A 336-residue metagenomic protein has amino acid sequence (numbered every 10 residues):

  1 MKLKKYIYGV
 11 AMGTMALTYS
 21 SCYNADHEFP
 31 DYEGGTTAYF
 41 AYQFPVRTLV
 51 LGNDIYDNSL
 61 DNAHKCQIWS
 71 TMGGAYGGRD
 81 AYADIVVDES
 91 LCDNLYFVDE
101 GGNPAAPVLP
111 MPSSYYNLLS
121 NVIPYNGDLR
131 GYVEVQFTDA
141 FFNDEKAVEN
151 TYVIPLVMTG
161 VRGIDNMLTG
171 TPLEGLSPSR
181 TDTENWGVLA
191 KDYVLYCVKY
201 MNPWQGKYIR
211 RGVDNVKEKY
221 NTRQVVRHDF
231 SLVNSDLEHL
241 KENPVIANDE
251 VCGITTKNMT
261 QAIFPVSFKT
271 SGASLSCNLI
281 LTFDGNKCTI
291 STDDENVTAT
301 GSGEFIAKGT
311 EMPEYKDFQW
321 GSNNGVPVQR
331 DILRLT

Functional and structural regions predicted by a protein language model:
M1-V10: Bacterial N-terminal signal peptides that target proteins for export
L17-S21: C-terminal motif of bacterial Sec signal peptides marking the signal peptidase cleavage site
Y23-V122, Y132, Q136-P155, T159-T336: Intrinsically disordered, low-complexity regulatory regions in eukaryotic proteins
P124-G127: Short, contiguous acidic and Ser/Thr-rich linear segments
